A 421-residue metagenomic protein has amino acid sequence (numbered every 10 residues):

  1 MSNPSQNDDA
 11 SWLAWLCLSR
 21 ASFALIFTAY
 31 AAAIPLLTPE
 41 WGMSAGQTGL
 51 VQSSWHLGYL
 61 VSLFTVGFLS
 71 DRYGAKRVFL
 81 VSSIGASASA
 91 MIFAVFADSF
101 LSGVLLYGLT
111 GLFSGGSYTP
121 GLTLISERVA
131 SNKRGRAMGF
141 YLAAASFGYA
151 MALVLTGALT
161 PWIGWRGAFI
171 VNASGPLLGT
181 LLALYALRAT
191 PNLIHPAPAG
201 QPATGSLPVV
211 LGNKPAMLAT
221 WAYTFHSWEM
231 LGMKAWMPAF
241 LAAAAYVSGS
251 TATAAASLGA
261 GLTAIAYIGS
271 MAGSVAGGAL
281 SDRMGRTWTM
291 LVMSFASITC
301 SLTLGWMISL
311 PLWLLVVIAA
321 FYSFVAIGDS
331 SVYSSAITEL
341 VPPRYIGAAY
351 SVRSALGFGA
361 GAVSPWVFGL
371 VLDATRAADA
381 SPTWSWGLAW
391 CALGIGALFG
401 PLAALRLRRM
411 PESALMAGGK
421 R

Functional and structural regions predicted by a protein language model:
T28, H56-F64, Y149-A150, Y267-V275 (+1 more regions): Residue-level signature of mid-helix packing/kink "hotspots" within the transmembrane helices of 12-pass Major
Y30-A31, P215-Y267, S364-P365: Extracytoplasmic gate region of multi-pass secondary transporters
V61-A97: Conserved MFS/SLC helix-loop-helix module at the cytosolic interface between two early adjacent transmembrane helices
I84-D98, F295-S309: C-terminal ends and interior cores of transmembrane alpha-helices in multi-pass membrane transporters/permeases
L106-A144: Cytoplasmic helix-loop-helix junction between adjacent transmembrane helices in 12-TM secondary transporters
Y141-L187: Helix-loop-helix hairpin linking two adjacent transmembrane segments in secondary transporters
A168-Y185, G387-L405: Symmetry-related core transmembrane helices of the 12-TM Major Facilitator Superfamily/SLC fold
L184-P208, S413-G419: Flexible cytoplasmic inter-helical loops of multi-pass small-molecule transporters
